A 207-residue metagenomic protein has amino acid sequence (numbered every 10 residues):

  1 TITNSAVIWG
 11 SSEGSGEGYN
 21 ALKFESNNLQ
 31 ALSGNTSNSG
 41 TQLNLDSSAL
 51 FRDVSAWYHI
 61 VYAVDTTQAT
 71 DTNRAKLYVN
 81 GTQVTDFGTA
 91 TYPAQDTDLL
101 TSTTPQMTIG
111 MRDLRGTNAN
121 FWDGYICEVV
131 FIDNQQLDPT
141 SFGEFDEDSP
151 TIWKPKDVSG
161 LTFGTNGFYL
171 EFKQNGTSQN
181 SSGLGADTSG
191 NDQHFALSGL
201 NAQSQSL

Functional and structural regions predicted by a protein language model:
T1, S33, V64-T66, D113 (+2 more regions): Short beta-strand segments enriched in hydrophobic/aromatic residues within well-folded beta-rich domains
T1-L32, Q68-D71, Q135-T140: Extracellular glycan-recognition modules
T3, A69-D71, G88-T89, Y125-D192 (+1 more regions): Extended recognition patches within non-cytosolic domains
Q30, K76-Y78: Beta-strand signatures of extracellular beta-sandwich domains
L32-H59, G116: Short, aromatic/His-centered strand-loop micro-motif at the edge of beta-sheets
S37, L100-I126: Extracellular glycan-interaction patches encoded by glycine-rich segments
A56-K76, N134: Localized edge beta-strand/strand-to-loop motifs within extracellular or lumenal beta-rich domains
D71-T72, V79-P105, W153-P155: Short, solvent-exposed beta-strand-to-loop segments that form ligand-recognition rims of beta-rich domains
